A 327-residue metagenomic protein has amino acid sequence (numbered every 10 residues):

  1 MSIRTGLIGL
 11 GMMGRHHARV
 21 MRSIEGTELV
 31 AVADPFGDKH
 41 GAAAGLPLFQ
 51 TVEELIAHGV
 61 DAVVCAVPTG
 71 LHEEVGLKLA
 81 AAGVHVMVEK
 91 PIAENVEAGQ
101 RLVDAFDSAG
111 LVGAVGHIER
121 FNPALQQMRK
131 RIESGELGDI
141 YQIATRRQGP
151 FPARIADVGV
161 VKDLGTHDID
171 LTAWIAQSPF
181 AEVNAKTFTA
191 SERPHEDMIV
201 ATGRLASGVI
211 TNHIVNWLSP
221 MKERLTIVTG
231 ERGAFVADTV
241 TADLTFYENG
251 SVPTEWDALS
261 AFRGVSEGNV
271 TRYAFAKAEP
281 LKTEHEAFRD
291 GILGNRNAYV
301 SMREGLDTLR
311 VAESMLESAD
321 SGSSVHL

Functional and structural regions predicted by a protein language model:
M1, A62-V64, A287-L327: C-terminal helix-rich "cap/oligomerization" subdomain common to oxidoreductases
M1-A44, T172: N-terminal Rossmann-like dinucleotide-binding module
H17, L46-A105: Beta-loop-alpha module in the N-terminal Rossmann-like domain of NAD(P)-dependent dehydrogenases, especially those
V88, G113-V115, A237: Hydrophobic residues in well-ordered beta-strands that form the structural core
A93-I155: A contiguous active-site-proximal alpha/beta segment in oxidoreductase catalytic domains
I118, R232-R303, V325-L327: C-terminal glycine/acidic-rich active-site capping loop/insertion
P152-M221, I227, R303: Rossmann-like dinucleotide-binding domain that binds NAD(P)(H)
